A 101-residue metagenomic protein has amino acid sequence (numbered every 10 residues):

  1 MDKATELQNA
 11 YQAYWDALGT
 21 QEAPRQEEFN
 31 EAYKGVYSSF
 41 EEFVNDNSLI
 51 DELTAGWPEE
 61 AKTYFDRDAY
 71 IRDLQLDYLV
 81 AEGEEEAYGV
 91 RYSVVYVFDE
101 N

Functional and structural regions predicted by a protein language model:
M1-N101: Acidic interaction surfaces
